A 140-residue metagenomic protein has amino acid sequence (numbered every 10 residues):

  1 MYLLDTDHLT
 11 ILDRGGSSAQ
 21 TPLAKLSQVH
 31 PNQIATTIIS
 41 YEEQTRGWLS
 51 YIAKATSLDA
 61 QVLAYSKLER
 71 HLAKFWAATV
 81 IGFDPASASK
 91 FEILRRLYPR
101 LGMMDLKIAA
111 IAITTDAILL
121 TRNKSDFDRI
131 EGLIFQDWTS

Functional and structural regions predicted by a protein language model:
M1, A109, I113-S140: Acidic, PIN/NYN-like endoribonuclease modules and their adjacent C-terminal/linker elements
M1, A24-Q28, L72, V80 (+2 more regions): Short secondary-structure boundary/capping segments
M1-S40, S50-E69: Short, well-structured N-terminal submotif of metal-dependent ribonuclease cores
H8, S40, S87, I108 (+1 more regions): Alpha-helix capping/helix-boundary segments
D13-G16, W48, R95, E131 (+1 more regions): Short, flexible helix/strand-to-coil boundary loops that buttress conserved ligand/catalytic motifs in alpha/beta
I38-I39, D84, N123, T139: Residues at the C-termini of beta-strands that transition into short coil/loop
R46-I52, K74-L120: Active-site neighborhoods of divalent-metal-dependent phosphate/nucleic-acid chemistry enzymes
